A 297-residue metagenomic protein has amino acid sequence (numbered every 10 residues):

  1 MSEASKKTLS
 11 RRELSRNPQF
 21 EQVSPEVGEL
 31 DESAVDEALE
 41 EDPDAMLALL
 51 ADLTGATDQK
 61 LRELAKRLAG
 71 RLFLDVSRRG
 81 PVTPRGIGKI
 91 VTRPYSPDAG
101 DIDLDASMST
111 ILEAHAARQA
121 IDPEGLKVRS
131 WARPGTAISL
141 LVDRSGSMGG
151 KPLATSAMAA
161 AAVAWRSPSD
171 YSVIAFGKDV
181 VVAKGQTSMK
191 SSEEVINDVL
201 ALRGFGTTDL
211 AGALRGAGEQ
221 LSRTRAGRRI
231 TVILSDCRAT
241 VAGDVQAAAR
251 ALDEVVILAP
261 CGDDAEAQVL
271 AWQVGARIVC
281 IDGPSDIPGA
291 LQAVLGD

Functional and structural regions predicted by a protein language model:
M1-G135, V294: Acidic/polar low-complexity segments with low predicted structural confidence
T92, R144-G149, L202-G206: A short glycine/serine-rich beta->alpha loop
M108, L140-S145, A217, A226-A247 (+2 more regions): DG-centered beta-turn motif at the end of beta-strands
M108, R133-M189, A213-L214, R228-L234: Von Willebrand factor
I111-A114, R166, L202, Q220 (+3 more regions): Conserved, well-folded catalytic cores of nucleic-acid-processing and energy-transducing macromolecular machines
V181-T187, S192-R229, R238-V241, L258-E266: Von Willebrand factor
M189-S192, Q273-G275, G296-D297: Short, hinge-like loop/turn segments at secondary-structure boundaries
C237-D282, G289-A293: VWA/integrin I-like adhesion module and closely mimicked acidic/polar interface patches used
